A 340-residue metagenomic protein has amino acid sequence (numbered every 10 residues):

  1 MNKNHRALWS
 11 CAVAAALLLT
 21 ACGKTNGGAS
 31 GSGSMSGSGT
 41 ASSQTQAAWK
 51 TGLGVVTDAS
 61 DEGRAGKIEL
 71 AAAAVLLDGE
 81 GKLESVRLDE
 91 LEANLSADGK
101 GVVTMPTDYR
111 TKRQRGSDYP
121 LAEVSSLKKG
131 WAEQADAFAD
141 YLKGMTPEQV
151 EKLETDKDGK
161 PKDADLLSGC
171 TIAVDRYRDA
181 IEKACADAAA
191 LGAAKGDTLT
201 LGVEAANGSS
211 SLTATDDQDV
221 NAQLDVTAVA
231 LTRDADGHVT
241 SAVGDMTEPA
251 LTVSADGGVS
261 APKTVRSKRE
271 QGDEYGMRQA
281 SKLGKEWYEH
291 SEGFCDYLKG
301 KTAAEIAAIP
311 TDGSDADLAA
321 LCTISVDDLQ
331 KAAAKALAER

Functional and structural regions predicted by a protein language model:
M1-S10: Bacterial N-terminal signal peptides that target proteins for export
L18-A21: C-terminal motif of bacterial Sec signal peptides marking the signal peptidase cleavage site
G23-N26: Bacterial signal peptide processing site
G28-T45: Low-complexity, Pro/Thr/Ser/Glu-rich flexible segments characteristic of extracytoplasmic/periplasmic regions
T45-R340: Active-site- and interface-proximal helix/loop "cap" or "latch" segments in soluble metabolic and energy-transducing
